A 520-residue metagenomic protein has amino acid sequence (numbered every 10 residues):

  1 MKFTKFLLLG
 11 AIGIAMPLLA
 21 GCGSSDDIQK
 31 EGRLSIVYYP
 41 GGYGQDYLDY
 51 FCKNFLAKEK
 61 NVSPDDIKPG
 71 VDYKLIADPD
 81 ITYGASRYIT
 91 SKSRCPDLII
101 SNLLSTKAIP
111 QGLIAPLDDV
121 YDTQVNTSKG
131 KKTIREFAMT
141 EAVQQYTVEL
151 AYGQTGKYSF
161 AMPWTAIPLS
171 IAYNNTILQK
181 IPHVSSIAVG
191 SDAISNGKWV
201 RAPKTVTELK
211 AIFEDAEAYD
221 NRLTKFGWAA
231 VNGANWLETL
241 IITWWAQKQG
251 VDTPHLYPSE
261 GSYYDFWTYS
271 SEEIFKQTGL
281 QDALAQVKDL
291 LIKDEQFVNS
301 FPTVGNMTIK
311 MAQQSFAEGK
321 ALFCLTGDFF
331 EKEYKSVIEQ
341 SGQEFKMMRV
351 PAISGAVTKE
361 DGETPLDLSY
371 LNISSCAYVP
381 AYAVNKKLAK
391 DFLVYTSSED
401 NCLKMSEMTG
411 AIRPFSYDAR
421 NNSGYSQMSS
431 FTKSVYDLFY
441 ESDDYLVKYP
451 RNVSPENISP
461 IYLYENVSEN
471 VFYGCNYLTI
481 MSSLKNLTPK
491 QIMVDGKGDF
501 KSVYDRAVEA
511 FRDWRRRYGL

Functional and structural regions predicted by a protein language model:
K5-L9, M16-L113, V125-K132, S185 (+3 more regions): Conserved N-terminal structural module of periplasmic/extracytoplasmic solute-binding proteins
K74-G84, K204-E208, F301-A317: Short helix-initiation/N-cap motifs at beta->coil->alpha
N102-S170, S185, K346-V350, T358-G362: Hinge/lid segment of periplasmic solute-binding proteins
D119-A138, S185-R201, K248-D282, S354-L368: Short, solvent-exposed loop/beta-turn-alpha elements that line the ligand-binding surface or hinge of extracytoplasmic
T147-T165, L169-I171, T205-E272: Extracytoplasmic/periplasmic solute-binding protein
T155, I338-R420: Extracytoplasmic/periplasmic substrate-recognition and gating elements
K210-F213, P254-N306, V350: Glycine-centered hinge/linker elements that transmit conformational signals in sensory and ligand-binding systems
A419, S423, K433-L520: Conserved C-terminal helix/tail region of periplasmic/extracytoplasmic solute-binding proteins
